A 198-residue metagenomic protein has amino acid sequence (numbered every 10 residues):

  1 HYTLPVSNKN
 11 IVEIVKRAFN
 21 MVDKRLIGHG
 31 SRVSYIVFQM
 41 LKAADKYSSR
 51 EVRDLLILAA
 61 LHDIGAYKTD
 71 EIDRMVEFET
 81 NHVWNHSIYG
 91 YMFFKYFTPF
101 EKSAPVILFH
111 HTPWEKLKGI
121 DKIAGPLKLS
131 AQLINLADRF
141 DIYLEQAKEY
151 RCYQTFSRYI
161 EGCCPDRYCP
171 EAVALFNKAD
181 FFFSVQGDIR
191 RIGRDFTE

Functional and structural regions predicted by a protein language model:
H1-E198: Histidine- and acidic-residue-rich, metal-dependent catalytic cores
